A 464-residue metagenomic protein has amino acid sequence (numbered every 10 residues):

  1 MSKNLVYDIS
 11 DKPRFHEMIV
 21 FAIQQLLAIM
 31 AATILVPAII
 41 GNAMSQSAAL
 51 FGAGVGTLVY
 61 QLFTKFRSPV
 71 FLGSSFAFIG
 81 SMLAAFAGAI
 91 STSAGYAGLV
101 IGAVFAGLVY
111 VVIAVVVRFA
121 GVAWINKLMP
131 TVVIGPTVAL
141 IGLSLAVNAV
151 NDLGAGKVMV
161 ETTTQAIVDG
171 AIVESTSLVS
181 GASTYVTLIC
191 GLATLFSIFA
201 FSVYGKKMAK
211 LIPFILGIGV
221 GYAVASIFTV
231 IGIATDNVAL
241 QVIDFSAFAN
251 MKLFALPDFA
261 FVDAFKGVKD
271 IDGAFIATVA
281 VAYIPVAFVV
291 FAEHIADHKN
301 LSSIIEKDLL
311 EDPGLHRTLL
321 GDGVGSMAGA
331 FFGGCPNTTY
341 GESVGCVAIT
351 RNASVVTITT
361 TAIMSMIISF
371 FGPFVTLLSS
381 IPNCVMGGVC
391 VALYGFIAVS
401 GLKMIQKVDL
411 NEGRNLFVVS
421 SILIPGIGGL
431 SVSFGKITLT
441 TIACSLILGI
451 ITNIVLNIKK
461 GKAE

Functional and structural regions predicted by a protein language model:
M1-V20, M159-L178, T235-K266, S303-D308 (+1 more regions): Intrinsically disordered, low-complexity non-transmembrane regions of multi-pass membrane transporters
S2-H16, I39, A43, F78-S93 (+1 more regions): Transmembrane alpha-helical segments and their short flanking loops that form helix-hairpins/helix-helix interfaces
V6, S10-F15, I39-V59, A282-V355: Membrane-embedded helical hairpins/re-entrant loop segments and their flanking transmembrane helices within multi-pass
H16-A32, G181-L195, I212, L253-D297 (+1 more regions): Hydrophobic, membrane-embedded alpha-helices of multi-pass small-molecule transporters
E17-G191, F370-P373, S380, C384 (+3 more regions): Early transmembrane hairpin of solute transport permeases
Q25-A38, A49, A53-L62, A106-F119 (+18 more regions): Transmembrane alpha-helical segments of multi-pass membrane transport proteins and ion-pumping complexes
N42-S45, A182-S183, S197-A260, V281-A296 (+2 more regions): Flexible hinge motifs at transmembrane-helix junctions and intramembrane kinks/re-entrant loops in multi-pass membrane
Q61-L72, W124, F201-P213, T350-V355 (+1 more regions): Membrane-helix interface "capping/anchor" motifs
